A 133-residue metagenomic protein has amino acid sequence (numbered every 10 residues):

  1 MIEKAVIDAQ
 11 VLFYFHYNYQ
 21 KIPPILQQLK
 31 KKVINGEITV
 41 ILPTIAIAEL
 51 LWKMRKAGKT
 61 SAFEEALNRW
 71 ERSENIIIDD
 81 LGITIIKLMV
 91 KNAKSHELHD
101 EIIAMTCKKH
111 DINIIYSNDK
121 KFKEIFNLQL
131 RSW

Functional and structural regions predicted by a protein language model:
M1-K4, A104-M105, K109-W133: Acidic, PIN/NYN-like endoribonuclease modules and their adjacent C-terminal/linker elements
M1-L42, R55-E64: Short, well-structured N-terminal submotif of metal-dependent ribonuclease cores
I7-D8, L42-P43, H96-E97, D119 (+1 more regions): Histidine- and aromatic-rich ligand-binding microenvironments
L12, I47, F122-K123: A generic structural signal for short hydrophobic patches within well-formed alpha-helices
H16, M54, A93, F126-Q129: Short, flexible helix/strand-to-coil boundary loops that buttress conserved ligand/catalytic motifs in alpha/beta
L67-E71, I77, S95, H99 (+1 more regions): Internal alpha/beta domain cores that form substrate/cofactor-binding pockets in large enzymes and binding proteins
N75-N118: Active-site neighborhoods of divalent-metal-dependent phosphate/nucleic-acid chemistry enzymes
